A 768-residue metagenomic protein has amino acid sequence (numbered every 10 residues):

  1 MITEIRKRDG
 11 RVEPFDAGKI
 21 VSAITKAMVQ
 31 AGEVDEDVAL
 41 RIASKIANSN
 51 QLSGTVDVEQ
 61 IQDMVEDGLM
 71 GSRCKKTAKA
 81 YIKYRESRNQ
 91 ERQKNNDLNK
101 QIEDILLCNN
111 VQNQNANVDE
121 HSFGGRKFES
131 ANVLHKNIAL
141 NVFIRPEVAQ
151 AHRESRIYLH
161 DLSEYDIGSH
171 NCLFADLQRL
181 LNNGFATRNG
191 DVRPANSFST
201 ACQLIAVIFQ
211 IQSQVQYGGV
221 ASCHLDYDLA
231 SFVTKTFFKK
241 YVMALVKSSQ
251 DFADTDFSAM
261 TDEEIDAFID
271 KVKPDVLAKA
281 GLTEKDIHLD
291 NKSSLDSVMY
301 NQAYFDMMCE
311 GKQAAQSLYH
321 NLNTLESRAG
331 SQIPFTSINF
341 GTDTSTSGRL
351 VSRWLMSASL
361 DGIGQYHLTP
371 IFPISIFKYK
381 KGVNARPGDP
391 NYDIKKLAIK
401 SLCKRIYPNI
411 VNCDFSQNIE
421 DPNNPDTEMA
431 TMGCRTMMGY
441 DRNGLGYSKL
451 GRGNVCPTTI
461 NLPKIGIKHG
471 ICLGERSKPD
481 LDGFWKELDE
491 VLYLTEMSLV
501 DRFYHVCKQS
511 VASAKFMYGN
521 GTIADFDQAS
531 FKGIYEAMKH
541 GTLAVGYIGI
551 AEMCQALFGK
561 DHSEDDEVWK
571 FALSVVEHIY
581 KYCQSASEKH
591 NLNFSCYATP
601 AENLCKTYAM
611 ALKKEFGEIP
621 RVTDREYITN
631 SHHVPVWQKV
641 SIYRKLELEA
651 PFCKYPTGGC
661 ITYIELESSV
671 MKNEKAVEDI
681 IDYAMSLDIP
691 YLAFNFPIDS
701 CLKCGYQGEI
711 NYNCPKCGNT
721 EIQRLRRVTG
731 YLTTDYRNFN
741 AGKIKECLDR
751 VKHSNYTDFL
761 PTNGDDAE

Functional and structural regions predicted by a protein language model:
M1-C108, L748-K752: Charged, amphipathic alpha-helical regulatory modules used for macromolecular assembly or allosteric control
K7-V12, M28-V34, K449, Y535-H540 (+1 more regions): A ubiquitous short alpha-helical element
I46-Q51, L69, F571-S585, C747-L760: Short, mixed-charge aromatic SLiMs
E91, D97-K539, A556, K560-D561 (+3 more regions): Conserved catalytic cores of very large enzyme subunits
L543-A556, E577: Contiguous, well-ordered alpha-helical segments that form the cores/surfaces of helical PPI scaffolds
Y712-E768: Long insertion/accessory domains within large nucleic-acid-processing enzymes
